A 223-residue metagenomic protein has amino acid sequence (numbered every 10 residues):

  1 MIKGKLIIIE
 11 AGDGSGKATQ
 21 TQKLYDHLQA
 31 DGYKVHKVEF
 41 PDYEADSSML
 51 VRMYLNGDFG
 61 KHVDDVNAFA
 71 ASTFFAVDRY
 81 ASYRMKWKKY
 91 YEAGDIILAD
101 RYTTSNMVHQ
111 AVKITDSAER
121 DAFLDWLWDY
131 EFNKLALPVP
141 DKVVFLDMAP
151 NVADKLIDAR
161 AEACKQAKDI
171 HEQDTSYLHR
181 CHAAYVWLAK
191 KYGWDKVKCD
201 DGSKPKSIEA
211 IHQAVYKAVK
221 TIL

Functional and structural regions predicted by a protein language model:
M1-L6: Extreme N-terminal, non-catalytic leader segments that precede Walker-type/kinase nucleotide-binding cores
I9: Hydrophobic anchor at the beta1->P-loop junction of P-loop NTPases
G12: P-loop (Walker A) phosphate-binding loop of NTP-binding proteins
K17: Conserved lysine of the Walker
Q20: Hydrophobic positions on the alpha1 helix immediately C-terminal to the Walker A/P-loop
Y25, N151-L223: NTP-dependent small-molecule kinase module
D31-L135: ATP-dependent small-molecule kinase phosphotransfer cores that center on conserved nucleotide phosphate-binding segments
T104-A183: A glycine- and Lys/Arg-enriched "phosphate-lid" helix/loop adjacent to the NTP-binding pocket of small-molecule kinases
